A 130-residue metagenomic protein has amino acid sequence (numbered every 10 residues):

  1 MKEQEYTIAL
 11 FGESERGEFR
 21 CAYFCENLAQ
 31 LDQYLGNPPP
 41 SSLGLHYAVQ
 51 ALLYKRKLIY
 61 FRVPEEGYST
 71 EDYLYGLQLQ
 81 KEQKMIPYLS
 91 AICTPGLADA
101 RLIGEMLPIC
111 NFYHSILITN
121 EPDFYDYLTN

Functional and structural regions predicted by a protein language model:
M1-N130: Surface-exposed assembly/interface segments
